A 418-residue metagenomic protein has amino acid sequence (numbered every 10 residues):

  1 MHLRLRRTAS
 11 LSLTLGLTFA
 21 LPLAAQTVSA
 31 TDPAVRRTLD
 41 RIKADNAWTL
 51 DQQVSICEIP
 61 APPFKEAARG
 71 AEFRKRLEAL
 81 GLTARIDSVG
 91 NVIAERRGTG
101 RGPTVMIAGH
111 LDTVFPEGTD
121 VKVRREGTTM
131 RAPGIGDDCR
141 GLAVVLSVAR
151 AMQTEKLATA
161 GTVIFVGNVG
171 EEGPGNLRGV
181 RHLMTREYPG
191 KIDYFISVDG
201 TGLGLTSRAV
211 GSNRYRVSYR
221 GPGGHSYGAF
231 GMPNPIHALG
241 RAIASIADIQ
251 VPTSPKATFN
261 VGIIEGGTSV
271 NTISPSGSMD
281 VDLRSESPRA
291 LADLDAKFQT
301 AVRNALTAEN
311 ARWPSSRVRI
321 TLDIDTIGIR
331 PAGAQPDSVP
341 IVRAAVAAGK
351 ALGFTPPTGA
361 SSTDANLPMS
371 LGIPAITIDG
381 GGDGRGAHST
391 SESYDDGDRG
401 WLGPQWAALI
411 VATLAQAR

Functional and structural regions predicted by a protein language model:
S10-P22: Bacterial N-terminal signal peptides
A25-P62, A209-G211: N-terminal hydrophobic or amphipathic helices/low-complexity stretches enriched in small/hydrophobic/Pro/Gly
Q26-P33, R37, Q53, I236-R418: Metal-dependent amide/peptide-bond hydrolase catalytic core, centered on the "pita-bread" metallohydrolase fold
D51-P103: A non-catalytic alpha/beta surface segment that caps or lines the substrate-entry region of metallo-dependent hydrolase
E95-R140, A160: Catalytic-core environment of secreted peptidases
L111-E126, S207-S218, A347: Acidic-glycine-rich active-site phosphate/pyrophosphate-binding loop
V121-A132, R220-G224, A387-T390: Glycine/charged-rich beta-loop-alpha catalytic/anionic-binding loops adjacent to active sites
T129, G134-S212, P252, N271 (+1 more regions): Acidic/histidine-rich catalytic neighborhood of metal-dependent amide-processing enzymes
